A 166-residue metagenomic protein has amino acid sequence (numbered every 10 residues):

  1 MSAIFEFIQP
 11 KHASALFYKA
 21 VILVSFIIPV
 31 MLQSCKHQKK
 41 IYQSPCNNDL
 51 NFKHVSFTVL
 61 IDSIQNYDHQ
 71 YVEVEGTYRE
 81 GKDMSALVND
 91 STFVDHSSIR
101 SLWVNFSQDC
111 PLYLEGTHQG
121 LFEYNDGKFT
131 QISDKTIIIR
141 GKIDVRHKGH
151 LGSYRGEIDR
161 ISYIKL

Functional and structural regions predicted by a protein language model:
M1-F17: N-terminal secretory signal peptides that target proteins for export/translocation
A15-F17, S25, K39: A periodicity- and composition-biased signal for non-globular, repetitive helical segments
A20-V30: Bacterial N-terminal signal peptides
L32-S34: C-terminal motif of bacterial Sec signal peptides marking the signal peptidase cleavage site
K36-L166: OB-fold and OB-like single-stranded nucleic-acid-recognition modules and their adjacent interaction interfaces
